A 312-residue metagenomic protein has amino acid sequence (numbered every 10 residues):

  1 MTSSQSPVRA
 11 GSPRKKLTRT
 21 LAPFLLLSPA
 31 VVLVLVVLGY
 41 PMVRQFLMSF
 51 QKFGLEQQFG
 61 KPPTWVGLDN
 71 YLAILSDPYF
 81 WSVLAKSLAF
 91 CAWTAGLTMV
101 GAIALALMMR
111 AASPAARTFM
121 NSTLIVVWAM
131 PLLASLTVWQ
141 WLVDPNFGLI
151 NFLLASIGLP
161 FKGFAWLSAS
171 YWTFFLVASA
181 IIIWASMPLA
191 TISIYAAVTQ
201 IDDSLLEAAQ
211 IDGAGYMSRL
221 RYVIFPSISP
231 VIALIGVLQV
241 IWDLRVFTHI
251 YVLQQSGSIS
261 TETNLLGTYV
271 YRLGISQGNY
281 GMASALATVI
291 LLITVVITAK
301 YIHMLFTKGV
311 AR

Functional and structural regions predicted by a protein language model:
M1-T18: Short, Lys/Arg-rich, polar N-terminal cytosolic tail immediately upstream of the first transmembrane signal-anchor
K16-R312: A structural signal for multi-pass alpha-helical bundles of membrane permease subunits that mediate small-molecule
